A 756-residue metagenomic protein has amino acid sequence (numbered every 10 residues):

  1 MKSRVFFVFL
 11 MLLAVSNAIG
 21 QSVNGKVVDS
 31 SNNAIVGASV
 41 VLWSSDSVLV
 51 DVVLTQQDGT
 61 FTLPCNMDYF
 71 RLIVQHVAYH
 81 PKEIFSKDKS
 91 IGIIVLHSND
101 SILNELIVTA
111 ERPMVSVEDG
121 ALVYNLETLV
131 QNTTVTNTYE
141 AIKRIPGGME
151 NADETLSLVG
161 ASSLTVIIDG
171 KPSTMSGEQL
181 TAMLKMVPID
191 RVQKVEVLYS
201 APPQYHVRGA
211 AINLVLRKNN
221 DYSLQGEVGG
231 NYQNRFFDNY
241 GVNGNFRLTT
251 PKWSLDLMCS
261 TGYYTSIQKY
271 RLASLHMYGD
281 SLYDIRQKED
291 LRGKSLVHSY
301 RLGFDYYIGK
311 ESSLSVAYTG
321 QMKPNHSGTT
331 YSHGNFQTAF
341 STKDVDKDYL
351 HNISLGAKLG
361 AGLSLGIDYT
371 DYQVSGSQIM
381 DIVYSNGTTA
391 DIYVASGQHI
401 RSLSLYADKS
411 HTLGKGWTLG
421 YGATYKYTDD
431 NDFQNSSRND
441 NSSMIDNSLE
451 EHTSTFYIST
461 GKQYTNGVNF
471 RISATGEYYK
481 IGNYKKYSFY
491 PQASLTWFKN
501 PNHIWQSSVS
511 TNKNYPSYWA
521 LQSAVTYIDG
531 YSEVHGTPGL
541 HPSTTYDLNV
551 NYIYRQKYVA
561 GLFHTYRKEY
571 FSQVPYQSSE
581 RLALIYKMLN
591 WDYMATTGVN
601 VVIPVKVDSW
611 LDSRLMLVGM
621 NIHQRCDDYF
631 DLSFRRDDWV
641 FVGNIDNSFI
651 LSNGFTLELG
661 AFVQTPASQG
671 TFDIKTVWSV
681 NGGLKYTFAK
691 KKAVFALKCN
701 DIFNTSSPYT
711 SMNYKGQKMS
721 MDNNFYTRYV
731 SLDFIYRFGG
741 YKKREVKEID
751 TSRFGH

Functional and structural regions predicted by a protein language model:
V41-W43, Q75-Y79, I91-Q131, N151-D153 (+1 more regions): Short, acidic, small-residue-rich periplasmic hinge/interaction motif at the N-terminus of Gram-negative outer-membrane
D46-T60: Short, acidic Ser/Thr/Gly-rich low-complexity loop/linker segments typical of extracellular and cell-surface proteins
S90-L96, E105, T138-A141, L180-A182 (+3 more regions): N-terminal periplasmic accessory domains that precede and gate Gram-negative outer-membrane beta-barrel machines
Y139-M175: Extracytoplasmic beta-strand/coil segments of soluble accessory domains associated with Gram-negative outer-membrane
K171-Y199: Short acidic/polar hinge/loop motifs at secondary-structure boundaries that mediate gating or recognition
F237-T265, S281-S327, H351-I353, K358 (+2 more regions): Transmembrane beta-barrel wall of Gram-negative outer-membrane proteins
W253, V297-K323, S341-P491, W497-N502 (+3 more regions): Face-selective signature of the C-terminal outer-membrane beta-barrel domain
K513-L562, Y566, L584-T597, I603-K606 (+1 more regions): Outer-membrane beta-barrel signature, preferentially recognizing the C-terminal barrel domain of Gram-negative
